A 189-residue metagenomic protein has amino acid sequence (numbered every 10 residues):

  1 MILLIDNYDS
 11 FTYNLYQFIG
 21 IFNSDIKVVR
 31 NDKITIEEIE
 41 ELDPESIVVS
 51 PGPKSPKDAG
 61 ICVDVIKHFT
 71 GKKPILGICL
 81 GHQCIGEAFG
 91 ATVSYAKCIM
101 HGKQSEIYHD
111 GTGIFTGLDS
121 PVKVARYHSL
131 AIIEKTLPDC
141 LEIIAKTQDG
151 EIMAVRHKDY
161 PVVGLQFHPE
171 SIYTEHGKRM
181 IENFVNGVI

Functional and structural regions predicted by a protein language model:
M1, S24-D25, E45, P74-L76 (+3 more regions): Structural signature of beta-strand start/N-cap positions in the alpha/beta core of ABC transporter nucleotide-binding
M1-G71, L80, E175, E182-I189: N-terminal beta1-alpha1 cap of cysteine-dependent amidohydrolase-like domains
L4, A125-R126, Q166: Short beta-strand segments
K27-K33, P56, S105-Y108, V124-H128 (+1 more regions): Short gly/ser/thr-rich secondary-structure transition/capping motifs
P44-G117, K123, I181-N183: Cysteine-nucleophile active-site neighborhood
C79, H128, H168: Histidine-centered divalent metal-coordination motifs
G111-Y160: Catalytic beta-strand/loop cores that center a nucleophilic Ser/Cys/Thr and support acyl-enzyme chemistry
E142-I189: C-terminal and late-domain segments of enzyme folds
